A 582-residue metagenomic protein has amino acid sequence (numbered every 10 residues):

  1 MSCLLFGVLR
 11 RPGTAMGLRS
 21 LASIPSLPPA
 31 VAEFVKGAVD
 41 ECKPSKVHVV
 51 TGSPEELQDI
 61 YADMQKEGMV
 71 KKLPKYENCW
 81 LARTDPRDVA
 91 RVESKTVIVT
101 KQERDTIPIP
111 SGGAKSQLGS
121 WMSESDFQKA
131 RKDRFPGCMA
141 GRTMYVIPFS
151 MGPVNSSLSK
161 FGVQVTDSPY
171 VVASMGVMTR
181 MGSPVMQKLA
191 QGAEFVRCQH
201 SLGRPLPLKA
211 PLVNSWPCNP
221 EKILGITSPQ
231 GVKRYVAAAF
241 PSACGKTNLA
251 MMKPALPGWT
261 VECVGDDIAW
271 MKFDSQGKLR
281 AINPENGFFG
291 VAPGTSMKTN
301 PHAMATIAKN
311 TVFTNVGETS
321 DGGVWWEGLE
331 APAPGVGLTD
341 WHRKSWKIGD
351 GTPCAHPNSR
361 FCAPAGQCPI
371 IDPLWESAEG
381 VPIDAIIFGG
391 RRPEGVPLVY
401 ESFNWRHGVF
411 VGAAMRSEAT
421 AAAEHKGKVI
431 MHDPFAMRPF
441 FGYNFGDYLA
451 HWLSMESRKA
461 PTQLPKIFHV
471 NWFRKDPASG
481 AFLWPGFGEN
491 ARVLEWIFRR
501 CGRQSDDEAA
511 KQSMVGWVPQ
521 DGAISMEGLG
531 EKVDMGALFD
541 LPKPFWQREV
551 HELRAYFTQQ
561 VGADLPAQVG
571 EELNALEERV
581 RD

Functional and structural regions predicted by a protein language model:
M1-A22: N-terminal mitochondrial targeting presequence
A22-C244, K253-D582: Conserved internal helical-beta-strand scaffold that buttresses enzyme catalytic cores
L249: Hydrophobic positions on the alpha1 helix immediately C-terminal to the Walker A/P-loop
